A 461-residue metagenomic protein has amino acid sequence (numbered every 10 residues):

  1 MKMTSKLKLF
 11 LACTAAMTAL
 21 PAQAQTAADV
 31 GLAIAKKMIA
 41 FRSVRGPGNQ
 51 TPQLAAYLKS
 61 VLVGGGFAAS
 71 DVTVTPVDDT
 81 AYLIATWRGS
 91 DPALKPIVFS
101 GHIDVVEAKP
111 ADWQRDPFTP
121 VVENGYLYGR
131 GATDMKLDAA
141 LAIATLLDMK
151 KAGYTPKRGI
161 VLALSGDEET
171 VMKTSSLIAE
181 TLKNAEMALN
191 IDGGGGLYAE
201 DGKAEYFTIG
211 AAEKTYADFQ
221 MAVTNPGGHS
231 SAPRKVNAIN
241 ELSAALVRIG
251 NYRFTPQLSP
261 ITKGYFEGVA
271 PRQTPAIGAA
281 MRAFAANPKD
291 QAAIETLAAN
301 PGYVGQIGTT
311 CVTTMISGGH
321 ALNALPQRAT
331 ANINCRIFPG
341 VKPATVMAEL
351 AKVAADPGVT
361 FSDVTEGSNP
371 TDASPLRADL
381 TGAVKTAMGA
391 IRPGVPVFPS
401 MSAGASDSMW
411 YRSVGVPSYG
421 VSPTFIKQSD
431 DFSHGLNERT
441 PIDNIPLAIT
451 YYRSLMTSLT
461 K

Functional and structural regions predicted by a protein language model:
M1-L11: Bacterial N-terminal signal peptides that target proteins for export
A19-P21: N-terminal signal peptide c-region/cleavage motif recognized by signal peptidases
Q25-P110, R328, P343: N-terminal helical capping/dimerization or prosegment-like subdomains of hydrolases acting on amide or phosphate bonds
A27-L32, P47-A55, A132-M135, A139 (+6 more regions): Solvent-exposed, acidic/flexible segments
V44-G46, D78-D79, S90-P92, I103-E107 (+4 more regions): Solvent-exposed loop/turn segments at secondary-structure junctions within structured extracellular/periplasmic domains
L94-L164: Active-site metal-coordination/substrate-binding segment of hydrolases, especially metallo-dependent peptidases
D138-A139, Y154-T155, A163-A217: Hydrophobic, small-residue-rich alpha-helical packing segments that form membrane-like cores
G194-A212, Y216-R453, T460: Metal-dependent amide/peptide-bond hydrolase catalytic core, centered on the "pita-bread" metallohydrolase fold
